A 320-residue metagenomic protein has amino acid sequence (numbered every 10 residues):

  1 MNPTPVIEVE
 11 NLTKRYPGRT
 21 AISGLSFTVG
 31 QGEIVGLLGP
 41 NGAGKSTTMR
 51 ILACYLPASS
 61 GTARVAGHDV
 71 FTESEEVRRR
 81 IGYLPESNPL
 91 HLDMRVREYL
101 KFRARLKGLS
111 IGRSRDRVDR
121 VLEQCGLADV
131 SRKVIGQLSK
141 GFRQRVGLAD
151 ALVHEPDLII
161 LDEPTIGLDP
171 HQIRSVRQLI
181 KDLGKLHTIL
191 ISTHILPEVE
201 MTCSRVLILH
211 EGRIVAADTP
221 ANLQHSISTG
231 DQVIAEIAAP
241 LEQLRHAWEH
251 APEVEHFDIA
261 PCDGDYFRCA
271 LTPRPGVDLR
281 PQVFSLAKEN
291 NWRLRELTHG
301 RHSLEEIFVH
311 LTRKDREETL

Functional and structural regions predicted by a protein language model:
P3, R274-L320: C-terminal coupling/interaction segments
T4-V9, K14-E211, V215-A216: ABC transporter nucleotide-binding domains
G82, G108, G126, G147 (+4 more regions): A generic structural signal for secondary-structure junctions that act as hinges or helix/strand caps at the edges
D119, Q137, D263-G264, H302: Positions that flank functional sites
R177-R274: ABC transporter nucleotide-binding domain
